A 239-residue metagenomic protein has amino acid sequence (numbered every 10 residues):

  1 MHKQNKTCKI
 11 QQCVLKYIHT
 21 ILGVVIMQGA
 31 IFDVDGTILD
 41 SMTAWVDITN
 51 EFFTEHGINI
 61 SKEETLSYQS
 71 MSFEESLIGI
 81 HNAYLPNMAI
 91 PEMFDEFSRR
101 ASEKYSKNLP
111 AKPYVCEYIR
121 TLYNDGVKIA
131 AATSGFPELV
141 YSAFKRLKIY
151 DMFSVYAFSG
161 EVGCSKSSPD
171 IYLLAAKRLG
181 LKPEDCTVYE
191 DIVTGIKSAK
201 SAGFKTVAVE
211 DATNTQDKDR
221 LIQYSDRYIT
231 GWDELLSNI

Functional and structural regions predicted by a protein language model:
H2-N5, Y17-H19: Intrinsic-disorder-associated, low-complexity terminal segments enriched in Asp/Asn/His/Tyr and depleted of Lys/Arg
Y17-Q28, R120-Y123, P137, Y141-I239: Asp-based, Mg2+/Mn2+-dependent phosphohydrolase catalytic module
Q28-D125, Y150: N-terminal helical cap/lid subdomain that shapes the substrate entry/recognition surface in HAD-like hydrolases
T37, T133-G135, E210: Conserved phosphate-coupling serine/threonine residues in phosphotransfer and NTP-handling enzymes
I38, A111, I129-A132, C164 (+1 more regions): Conserved SAM-binding loop
N59, K128, K205: Residue-level detector of anion-binding/catalytic polar loops
Y68-S72, P110-Y114, G135, S167 (+2 more regions): Short beta->alpha linker loops
